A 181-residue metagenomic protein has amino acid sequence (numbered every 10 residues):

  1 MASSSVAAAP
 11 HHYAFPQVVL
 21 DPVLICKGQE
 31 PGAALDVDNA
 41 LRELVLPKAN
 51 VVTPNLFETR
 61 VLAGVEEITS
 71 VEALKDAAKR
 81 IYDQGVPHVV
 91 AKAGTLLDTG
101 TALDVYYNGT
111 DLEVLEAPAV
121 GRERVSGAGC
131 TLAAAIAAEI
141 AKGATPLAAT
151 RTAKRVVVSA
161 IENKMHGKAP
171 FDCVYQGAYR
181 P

Functional and structural regions predicted by a protein language model:
M1-P47, P54: Glycine/small-residue-rich loop that forms an oxyanion/phosphate-binding "nest" at active or ligand-binding sites
L24-C26, E58, G94-L97, A119-G121 (+1 more regions): Glycine-rich beta-alpha junction loops
L35-L112: Conserved phosphate/ATP/ADP-binding segment of small-molecule kinases
V61, R122-P146: Short, small-residue alpha-helix embedded
L112-E113, E139-A153: Phosphate-handling active-site elements
L112-S126: Short pre-catalytic strand/loop immediately N-terminal to key active-site residues, enriched for Gly-Thr
L147-P181: Charged C-terminal helix
